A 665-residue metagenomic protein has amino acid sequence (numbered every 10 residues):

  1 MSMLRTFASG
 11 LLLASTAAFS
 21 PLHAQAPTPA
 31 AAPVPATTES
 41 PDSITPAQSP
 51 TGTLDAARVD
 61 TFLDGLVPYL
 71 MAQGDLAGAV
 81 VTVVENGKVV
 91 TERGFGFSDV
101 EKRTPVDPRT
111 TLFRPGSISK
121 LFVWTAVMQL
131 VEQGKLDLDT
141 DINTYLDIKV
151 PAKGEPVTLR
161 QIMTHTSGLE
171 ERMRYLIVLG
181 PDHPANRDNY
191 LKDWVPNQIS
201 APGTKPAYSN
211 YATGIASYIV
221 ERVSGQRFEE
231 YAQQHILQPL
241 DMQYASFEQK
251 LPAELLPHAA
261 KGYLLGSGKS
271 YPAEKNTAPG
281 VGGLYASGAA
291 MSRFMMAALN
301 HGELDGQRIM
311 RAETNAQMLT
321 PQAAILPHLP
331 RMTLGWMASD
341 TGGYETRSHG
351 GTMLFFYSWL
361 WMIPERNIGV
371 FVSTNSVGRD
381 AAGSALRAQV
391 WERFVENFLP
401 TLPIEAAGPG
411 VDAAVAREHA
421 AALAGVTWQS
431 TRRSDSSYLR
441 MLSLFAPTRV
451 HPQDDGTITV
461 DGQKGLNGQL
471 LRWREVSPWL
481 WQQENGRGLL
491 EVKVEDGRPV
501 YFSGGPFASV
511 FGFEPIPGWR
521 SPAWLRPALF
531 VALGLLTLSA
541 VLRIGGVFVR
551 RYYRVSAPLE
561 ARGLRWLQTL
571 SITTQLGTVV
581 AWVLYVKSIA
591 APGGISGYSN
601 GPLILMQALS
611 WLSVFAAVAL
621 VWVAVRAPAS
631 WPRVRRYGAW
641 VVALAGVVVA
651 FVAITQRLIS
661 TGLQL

Functional and structural regions predicted by a protein language model:
M1-S9: Bacterial N-terminal signal peptides that target proteins for export
A8-A18: Bacterial N-terminal signal peptides
L22-D55: Compositionally biased, proline/threonine/alanine/serine-rich low-complexity intrinsically disordered stretches
G52-F113, K135-T140, T144-Y145, P151-A152 (+4 more regions): Short, conserved catalytic-motif segment at the N-terminal edge
D64-P68, V81, G87, F113-D139 (+2 more regions): Active-site SXXK
R93-D99, A152-P364: Short, surface-exposed loop or secondary-structure junction motifs that flank catalytic or metal-binding residues
W359-W361, N367-S376, V500-G505: Short, well-ordered beta-strand elements
L386-L665: Peripheral terminal and inter-domain segments
